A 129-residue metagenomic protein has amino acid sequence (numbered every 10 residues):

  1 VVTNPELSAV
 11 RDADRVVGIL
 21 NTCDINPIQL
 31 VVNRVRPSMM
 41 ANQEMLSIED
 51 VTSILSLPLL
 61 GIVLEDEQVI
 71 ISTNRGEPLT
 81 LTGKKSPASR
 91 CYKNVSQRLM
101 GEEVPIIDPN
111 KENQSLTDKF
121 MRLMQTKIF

Functional and structural regions predicted by a protein language model:
V1-E65, I70-I71: Conserved catalytic-core segment of NTP-binding enzymes
E49, E67, R90-K93, Q97: A generic structural signal for well-ordered alpha-helical surface patches
R75-R90: C-terminal boundary of histidine-terminating zinc-finger modules
N94, R98, I107-F129: A short, charged, Gly/Pro-tolerant segment at domain boundaries
